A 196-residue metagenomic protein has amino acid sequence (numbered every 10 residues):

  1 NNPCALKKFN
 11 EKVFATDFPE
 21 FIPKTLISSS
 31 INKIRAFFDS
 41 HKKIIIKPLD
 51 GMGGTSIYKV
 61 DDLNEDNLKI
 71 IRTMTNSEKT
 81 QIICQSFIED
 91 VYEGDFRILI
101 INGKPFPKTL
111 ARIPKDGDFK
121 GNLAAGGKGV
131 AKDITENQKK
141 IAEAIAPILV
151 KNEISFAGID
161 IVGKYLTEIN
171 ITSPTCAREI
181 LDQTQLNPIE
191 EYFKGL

Functional and structural regions predicted by a protein language model:
N1, I27, I45-K47, I83 (+1 more regions): A structural signal for short, well-ordered beta-strand segments and their strand-loop junctions that often border
N1-I27, K33: Conserved N-proximal alpha/beta basic substrate-recognition cap immediately N-terminal to, or forming the N-lobe
P3-K7, R112-P114, V162-Y165: Short glycine-enriched loops at secondary-structure junctions
F9-K12, I57, I169: Short, charged, surface-exposed secondary-structure boundary motifs
P23, G94-F96, T167: Change "...and in nucleic-acid phosphodiester-cleaving endonucleases..." to "...and in nucleic-acid processing enzymes
T25-S28, V150-N152: Short gly/ser/thr-rich secondary-structure transition/capping motifs
I31-N32, D39-I45, L49-K139, L149: Phosphate-binding site of ATP-dependent enzymes
D133-L196: ATP-dependent carboxylate activation and anion-phosphoryl transfer catalytic cores that bind Mg-ATP to form
